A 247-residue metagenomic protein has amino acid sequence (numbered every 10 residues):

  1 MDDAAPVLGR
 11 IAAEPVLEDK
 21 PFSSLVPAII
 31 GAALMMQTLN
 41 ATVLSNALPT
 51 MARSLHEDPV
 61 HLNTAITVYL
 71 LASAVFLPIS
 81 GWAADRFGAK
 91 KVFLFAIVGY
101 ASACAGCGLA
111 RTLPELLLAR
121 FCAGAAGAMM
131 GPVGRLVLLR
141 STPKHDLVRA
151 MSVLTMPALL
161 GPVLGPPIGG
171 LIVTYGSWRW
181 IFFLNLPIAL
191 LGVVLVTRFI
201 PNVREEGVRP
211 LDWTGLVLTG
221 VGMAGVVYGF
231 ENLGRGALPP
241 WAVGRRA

Functional and structural regions predicted by a protein language model:
M1-F22, E205: Intrinsic disorder in cytosolic terminal tails and internal cytosolic loops of multi-pass membrane transporters
E18-L25, D212-T214: N-terminal membrane topogenic signal
F22-S80, M130, G165: Extracytoplasmic
F22-T38, Y69-L70, G99, E115 (+4 more regions): Hydrophobic transmembrane alpha-helices of multi-pass secondary transporters, especially the MFS 12-helix bundle
I30, N46, T50, L136 (+4 more regions): Transmembrane alpha-helix boundary and packing residues in multipass membrane permease domains and related
M36-A47, V68, A72, A89 (+3 more regions): Short helix-kink/termination motifs in transmembrane helices of multi-pass secondary transporters
L77-G215, P240-W241: Helix-loop-helix hairpins in multi-pass membrane proteins, especially solute transporters
L186-E205, G220-R235, A247: C-terminal membrane-cytosol helix-exit motif in multi-pass small-molecule transporters
